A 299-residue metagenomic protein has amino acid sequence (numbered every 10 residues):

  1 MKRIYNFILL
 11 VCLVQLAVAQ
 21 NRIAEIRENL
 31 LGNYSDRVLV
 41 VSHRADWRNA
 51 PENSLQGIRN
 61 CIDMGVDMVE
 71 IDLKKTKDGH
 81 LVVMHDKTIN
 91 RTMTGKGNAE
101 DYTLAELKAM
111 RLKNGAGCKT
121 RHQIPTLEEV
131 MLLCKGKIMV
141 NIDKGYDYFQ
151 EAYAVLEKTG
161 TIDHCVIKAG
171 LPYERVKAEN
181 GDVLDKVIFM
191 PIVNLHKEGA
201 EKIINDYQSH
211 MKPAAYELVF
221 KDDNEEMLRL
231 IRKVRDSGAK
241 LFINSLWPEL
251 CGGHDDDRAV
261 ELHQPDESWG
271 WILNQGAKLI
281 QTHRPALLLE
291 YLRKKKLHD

Functional and structural regions predicted by a protein language model:
M1-I23: Bacterial Sec-dependent N-terminal signal peptides
A19-D299: Phosphate-group recognition and catalysis centered on beta-loop-alpha active-site segments
